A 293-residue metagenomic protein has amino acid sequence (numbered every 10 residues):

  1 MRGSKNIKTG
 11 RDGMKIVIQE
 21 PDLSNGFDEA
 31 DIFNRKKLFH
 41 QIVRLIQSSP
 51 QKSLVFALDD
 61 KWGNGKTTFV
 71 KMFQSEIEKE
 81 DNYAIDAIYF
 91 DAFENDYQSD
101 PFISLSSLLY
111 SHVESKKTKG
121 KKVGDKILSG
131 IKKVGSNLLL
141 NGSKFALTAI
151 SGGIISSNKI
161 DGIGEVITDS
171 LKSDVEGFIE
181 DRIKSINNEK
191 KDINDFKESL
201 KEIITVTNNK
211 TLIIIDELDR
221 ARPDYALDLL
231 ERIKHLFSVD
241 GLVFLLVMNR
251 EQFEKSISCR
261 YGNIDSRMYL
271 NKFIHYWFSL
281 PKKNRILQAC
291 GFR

Functional and structural regions predicted by a protein language model:
M1-E94, I103: Walker A/P-loop-proximal flanking segment of P-loop NTPase domains
N6-Q41, E76, E180-K184, K197 (+2 more regions): The catalytic "switch" region of P-loop NTPases
S53, G120, N284-R285: Short, flexible/disordered secondary-structure transition segments
D60, D91, I150, L246-M248: Glycine-rich, histidine-containing beta strand-loop boundary motifs that form or position
G65, D96, A221-D224: Residue-level signal for short amphipathic helical patches enriched in basic/charged and nearby hydrophobic residues
V70, S75-E202: P-loop NTPase nucleotide-binding core
